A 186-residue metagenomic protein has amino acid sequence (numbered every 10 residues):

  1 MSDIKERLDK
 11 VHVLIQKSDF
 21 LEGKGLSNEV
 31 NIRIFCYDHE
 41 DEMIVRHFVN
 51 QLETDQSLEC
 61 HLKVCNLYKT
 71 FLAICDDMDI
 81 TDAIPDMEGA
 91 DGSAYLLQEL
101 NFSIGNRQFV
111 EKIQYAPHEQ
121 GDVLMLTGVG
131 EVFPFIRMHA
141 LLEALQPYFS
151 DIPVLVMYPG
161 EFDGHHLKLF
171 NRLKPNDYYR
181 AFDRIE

Functional and structural regions predicted by a protein language model:
D3-T81: N-terminal, charge-rich interaction modules
K17, G105-P117, M138: A short, acidic, amphipathic alpha-helical segment used as a generic capping/interface helix at domain edges
N31-R33, Y37, D41-I44, F48 (+1 more regions): Extended, basic/helix-rich recognition subdomains
E40-I44, T70-F71, E99-N106, G130-P134 (+1 more regions): Short acidic, S/G/P-rich loop/turn micro-motifs used as interaction or catalytic elements
L62-V110: Long, charge-dense
A90-A94, V123, F149, G164-H165: Surface-exposed peri-terminal alpha-helical interaction modules
E119-F135: Conserved P-loop NTPase "ATPase switch" module shared by AAA+ and STAND
R137-E186: Glycine-rich, aromatic-bearing surface loops/beta-hairpins
